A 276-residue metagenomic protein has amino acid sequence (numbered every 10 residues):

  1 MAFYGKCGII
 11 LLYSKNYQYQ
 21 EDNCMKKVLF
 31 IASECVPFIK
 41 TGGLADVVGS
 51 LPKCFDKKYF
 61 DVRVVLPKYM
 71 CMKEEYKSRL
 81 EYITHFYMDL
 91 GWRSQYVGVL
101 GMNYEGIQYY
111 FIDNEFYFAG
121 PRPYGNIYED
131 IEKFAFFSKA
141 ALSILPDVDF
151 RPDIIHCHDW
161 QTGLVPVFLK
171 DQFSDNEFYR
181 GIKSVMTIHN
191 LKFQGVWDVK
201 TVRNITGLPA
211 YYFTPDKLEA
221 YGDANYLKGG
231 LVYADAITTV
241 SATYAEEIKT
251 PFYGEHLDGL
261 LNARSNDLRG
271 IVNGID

Functional and structural regions predicted by a protein language model:
K6-E21: Short, positively charged and aromatic/hydrophobic N-terminal segments
C24-D276: Catalytic cores of nucleotide-sugar-dependent glycosyltransferases that transfer UDP/GDP/TDP-activated
